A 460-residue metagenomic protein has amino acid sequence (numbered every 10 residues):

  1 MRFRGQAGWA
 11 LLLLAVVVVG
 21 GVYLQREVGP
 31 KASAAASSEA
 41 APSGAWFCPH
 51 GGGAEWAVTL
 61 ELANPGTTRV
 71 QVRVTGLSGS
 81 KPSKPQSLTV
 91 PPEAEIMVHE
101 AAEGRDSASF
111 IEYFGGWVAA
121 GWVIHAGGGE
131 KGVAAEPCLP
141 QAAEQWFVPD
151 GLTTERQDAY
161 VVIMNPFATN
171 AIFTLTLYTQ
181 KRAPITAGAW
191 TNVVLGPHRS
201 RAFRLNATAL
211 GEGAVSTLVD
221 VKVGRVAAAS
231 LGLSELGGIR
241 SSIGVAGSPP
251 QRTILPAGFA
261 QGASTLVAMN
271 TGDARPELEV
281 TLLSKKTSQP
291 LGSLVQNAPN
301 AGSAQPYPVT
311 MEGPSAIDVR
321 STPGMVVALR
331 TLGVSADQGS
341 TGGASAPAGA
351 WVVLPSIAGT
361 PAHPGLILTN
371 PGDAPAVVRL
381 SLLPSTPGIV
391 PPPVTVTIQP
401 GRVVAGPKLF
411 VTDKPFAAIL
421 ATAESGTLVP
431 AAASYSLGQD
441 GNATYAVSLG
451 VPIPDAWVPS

Functional and structural regions predicted by a protein language model:
R4-E61, V118-P166, R225-T271, M325-D373 (+1 more regions): Conserved functional hotspot residues at active sites or interaction interfaces
Q6-R26, V72, I111, T217-V219 (+4 more regions): Hydrophobic alpha-helical membrane segments, chiefly transmembrane helices and signal peptide h-regions, characterized
A54, T59-L62, T67-I124: Post-signal peptide N-terminal segment of secreted/secretory-pathway proteins
T59, A63-P82, Y113-F114, I163-I185 (+4 more regions): Short acidic, flexible loop segments centered on an aromatic residue
L77-D106, P184-E212, T287-A316, P387-K414: Intrinsically disordered, low-complexity Pro/Gly/Ser/Thr-rich segments with frequent PxxP/GP/PP motifs and embedded
D106-G115, G213-V223, P314-P323, P415-E424: Short, aromatic- and glycine-rich surface loops/edge beta-strands on solvent-exposed regions
A202-V221, L233-E235, R240-N270, T281 (+2 more regions): Extended non-catalytic domains of envelope/secretory-pathway proteins
E312-S315, P323, D373-P375, L382-V404 (+3 more regions): C-terminal beta-sandwich/jelly-roll accessory domains of carbohydrate-active enzymes
